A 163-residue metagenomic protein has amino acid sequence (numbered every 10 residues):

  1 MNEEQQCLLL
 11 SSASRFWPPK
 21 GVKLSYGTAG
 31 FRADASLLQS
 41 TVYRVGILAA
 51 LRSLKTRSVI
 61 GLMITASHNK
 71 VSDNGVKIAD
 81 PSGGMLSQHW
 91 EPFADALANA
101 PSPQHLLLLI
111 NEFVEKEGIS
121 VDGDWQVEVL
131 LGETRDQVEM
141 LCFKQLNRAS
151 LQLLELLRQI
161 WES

Functional and structural regions predicted by a protein language model:
M1-S163: Gly/Ser-rich phosphate-binding catalytic loop and adjacent alpha/beta segment that cradle a phosphoryl group at enzyme
